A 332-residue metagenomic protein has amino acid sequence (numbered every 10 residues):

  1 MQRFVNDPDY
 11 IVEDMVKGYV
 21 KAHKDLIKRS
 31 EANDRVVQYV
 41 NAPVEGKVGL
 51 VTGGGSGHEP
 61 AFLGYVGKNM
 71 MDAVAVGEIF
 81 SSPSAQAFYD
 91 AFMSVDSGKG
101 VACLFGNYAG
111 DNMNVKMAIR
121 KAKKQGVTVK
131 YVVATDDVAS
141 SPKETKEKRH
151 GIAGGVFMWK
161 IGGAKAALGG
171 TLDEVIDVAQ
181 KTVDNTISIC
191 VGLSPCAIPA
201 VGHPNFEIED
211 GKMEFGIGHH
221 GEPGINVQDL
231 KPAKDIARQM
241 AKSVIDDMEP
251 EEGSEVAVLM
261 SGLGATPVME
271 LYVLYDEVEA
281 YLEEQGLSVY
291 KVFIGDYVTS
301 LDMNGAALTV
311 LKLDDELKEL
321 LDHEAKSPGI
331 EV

Functional and structural regions predicted by a protein language model:
M1-L50, D315-V332: N-terminal amphipathic/basic leader segments beginning at the initiator methionine
Q2, V48-G55, M71-V74, G100-A109 (+4 more regions): Short glycine-rich or small-residue beta-strand-to-loop segments that form or flank ligand, phosphate, metal/Fe-S
H58, G67-G98: Glycine-rich oxoanion-binding loops at beta->alpha junctions
V74-I79, K123-K148, Q285-V289: Short, acidic/small-residue loops that bind anionic groups at enzyme active sites
N112-G126, T145, E270-D276: Short Gly/Thr/Asp-enriched flexible loops that form oxyanion-binding sites at enzyme active sites
A134-E174, V178-N185: Short alpha-helices
L168-V273: Mixed-charge interfacial surface used for oligomerization/domain docking and macromolecular partner engagement
S243, M248-V332: C-terminal non-catalytic interaction/assembly regions of soluble proteins
